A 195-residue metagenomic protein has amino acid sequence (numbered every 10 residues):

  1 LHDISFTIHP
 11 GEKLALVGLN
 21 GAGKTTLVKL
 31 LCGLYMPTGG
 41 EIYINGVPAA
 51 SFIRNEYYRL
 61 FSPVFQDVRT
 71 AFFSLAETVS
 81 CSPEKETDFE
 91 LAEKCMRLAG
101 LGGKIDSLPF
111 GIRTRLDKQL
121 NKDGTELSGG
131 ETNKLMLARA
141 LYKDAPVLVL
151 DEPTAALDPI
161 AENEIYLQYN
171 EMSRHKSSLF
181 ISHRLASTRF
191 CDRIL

Functional and structural regions predicted by a protein language model:
V17-L19: The feature captures the beta-strand-to-loop junction immediately N-terminal to the Walker
C32: Helix-to-loop junction immediately C-terminal to a conserved catalytic motif
G40-V47, Y57: Conserved ABC transporter NBD signature motif
Y43, G102-L135, D144: ABC-fold ATPase nucleotide-binding domain signature/coupling loops
L148-E152: Catalytic Walker B motif of ABC-type/P-loop ATPase nucleotide-binding domains
P159-A161: Helix N-cap at the start of a conserved alpha-helix in ABC-type nucleotide-binding domains
E171-S182, T188: Conserved catalytic loops of ABC-family nucleotide-binding domains
